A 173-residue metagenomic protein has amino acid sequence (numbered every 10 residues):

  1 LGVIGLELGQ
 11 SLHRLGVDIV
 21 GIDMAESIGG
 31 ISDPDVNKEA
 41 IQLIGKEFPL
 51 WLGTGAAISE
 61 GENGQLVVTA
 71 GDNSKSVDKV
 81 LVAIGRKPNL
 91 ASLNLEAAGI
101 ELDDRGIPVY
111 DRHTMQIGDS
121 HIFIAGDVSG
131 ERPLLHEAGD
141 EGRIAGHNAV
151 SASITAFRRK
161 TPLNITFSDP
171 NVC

Functional and structural regions predicted by a protein language model:
L1, L15-D18, S76-V77, D119-S120: Short coil/turn connectors at secondary-structure junctions
L1-G2, D127: Glycine-rich Rossmann-fold phosphate-binding loop(s) that bind the pyrophosphate of adenine dinucleotide cofactors
V3-N63, P133-G139, H147, S151-C173: Rossmann-like dinucleotide-binding cores of NAD(P)H-dependent redox enzymes
S11, I58, D72, T114-M115: Replace "in large, NTP-powered and nucleic-acid-processing enzymes" with "in large, NTP-powered factors and other
G61-S74, V80: Conserved beta-strand-loop-beta-strand element in the redox core of flavoprotein oxidoreductases
T69, E96, F167: Residue-level detector of conserved, well-ordered beta-strand and adjacent loop positions that form binding/recognition
K75, K79-S153: FAD-site-proximal beta/loop scaffold in flavoenzymes
